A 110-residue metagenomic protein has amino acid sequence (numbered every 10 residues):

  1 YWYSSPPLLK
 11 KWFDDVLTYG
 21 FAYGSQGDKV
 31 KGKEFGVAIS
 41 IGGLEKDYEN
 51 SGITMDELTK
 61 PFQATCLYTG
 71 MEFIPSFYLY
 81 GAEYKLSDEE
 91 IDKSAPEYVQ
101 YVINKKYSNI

Functional and structural regions predicted by a protein language model:
Y1-Q63, T69: Helix-loop-strand module that forms the ligand-binding subsite of alpha/beta enzymes
T59-I110: Glycine-rich phosphate/pyrophosphate-binding loop and the adjoining helix
